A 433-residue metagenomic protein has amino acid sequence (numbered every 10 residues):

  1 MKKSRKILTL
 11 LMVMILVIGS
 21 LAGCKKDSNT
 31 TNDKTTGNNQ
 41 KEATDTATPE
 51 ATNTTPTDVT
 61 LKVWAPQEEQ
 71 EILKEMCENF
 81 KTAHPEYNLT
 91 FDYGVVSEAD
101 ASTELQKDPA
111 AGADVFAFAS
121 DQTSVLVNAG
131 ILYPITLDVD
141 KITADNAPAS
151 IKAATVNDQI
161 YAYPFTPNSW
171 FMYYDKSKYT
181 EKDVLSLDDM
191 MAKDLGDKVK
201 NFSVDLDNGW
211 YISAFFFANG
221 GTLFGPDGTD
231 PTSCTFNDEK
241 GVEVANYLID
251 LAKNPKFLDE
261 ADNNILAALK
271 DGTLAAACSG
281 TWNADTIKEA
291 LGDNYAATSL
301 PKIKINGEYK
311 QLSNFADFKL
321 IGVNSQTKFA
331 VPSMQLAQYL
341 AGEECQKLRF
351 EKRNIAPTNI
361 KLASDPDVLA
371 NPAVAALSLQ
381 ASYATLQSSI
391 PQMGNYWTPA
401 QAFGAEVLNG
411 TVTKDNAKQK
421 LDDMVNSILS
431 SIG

Functional and structural regions predicted by a protein language model:
K6-L10, C24-Q122, K304, Y309 (+2 more regions): Conserved N-terminal structural module of periplasmic/extracytoplasmic solute-binding proteins
N79, A83-N146, S177, K182 (+4 more regions): Extracytoplasmic "Venus flytrap"/periplasmic binding protein-like
T82, E289-K352: Extracytoplasmic/periplasmic substrate-recognition and gating elements
Q106-K107, A111-D114, I142-K176, K200-V204 (+2 more regions): A structural signal for short loop-to-beta-strand junctions that line the ligand-binding cleft of periplasmic/secreted
S120-F171, K182, A296-L300, N306 (+1 more regions): Hinge/lid segment of periplasmic solute-binding proteins
Y161-F165, W170, D188-C234, L274: Extracytoplasmic/periplasmic solute-binding protein
D230-D259: Glycine-centered hinge/linker elements that transmit conformational signals in sensory and ligand-binding systems
F350-A402, E406: Long, aromatic- and glycine/proline-rich binding clefts that accommodate carbohydrate-like moieties
